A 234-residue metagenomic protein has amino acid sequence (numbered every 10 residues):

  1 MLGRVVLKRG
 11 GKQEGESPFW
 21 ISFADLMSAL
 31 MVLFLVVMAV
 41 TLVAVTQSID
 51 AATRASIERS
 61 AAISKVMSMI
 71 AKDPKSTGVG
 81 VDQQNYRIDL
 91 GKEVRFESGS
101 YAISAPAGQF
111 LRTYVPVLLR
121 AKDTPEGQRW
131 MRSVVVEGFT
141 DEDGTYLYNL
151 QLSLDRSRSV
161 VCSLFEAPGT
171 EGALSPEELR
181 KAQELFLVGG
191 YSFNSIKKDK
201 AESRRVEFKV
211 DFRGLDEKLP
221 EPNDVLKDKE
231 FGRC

Functional and structural regions predicted by a protein language model:
M1-K75: Short terminal targeting/anchoring segments
G15, D224-C234: Glycine-rich, aromatic-bearing surface loops/beta-hairpins
S60-M67, G108, R112-V115, L119 (+1 more regions): Extracytoplasmic/secreted envelope proteins and their assembly/folding machinery, especially bacterial periplasmic
S76, Q83-N85, G91, R129-M131 (+2 more regions): Extracytoplasmic
D82-T113, D143-L147: Short, solvent-exposed beta-strand/turn patches at coil↔beta or beta↔helix junctions that act as interaction loops
R87-E93, G127-E142: Short, charged, surface-exposed interaction patches
F96, S100-V134, F165, G169-G172 (+2 more regions): Periplasmic peptidoglycan-binding/anchoring modules of Gram-negative envelope and division proteins
V135-L215, L219: Periplasmic OmpA-like peptidoglycan-binding domain that tethers envelope proteins to the cell wall
